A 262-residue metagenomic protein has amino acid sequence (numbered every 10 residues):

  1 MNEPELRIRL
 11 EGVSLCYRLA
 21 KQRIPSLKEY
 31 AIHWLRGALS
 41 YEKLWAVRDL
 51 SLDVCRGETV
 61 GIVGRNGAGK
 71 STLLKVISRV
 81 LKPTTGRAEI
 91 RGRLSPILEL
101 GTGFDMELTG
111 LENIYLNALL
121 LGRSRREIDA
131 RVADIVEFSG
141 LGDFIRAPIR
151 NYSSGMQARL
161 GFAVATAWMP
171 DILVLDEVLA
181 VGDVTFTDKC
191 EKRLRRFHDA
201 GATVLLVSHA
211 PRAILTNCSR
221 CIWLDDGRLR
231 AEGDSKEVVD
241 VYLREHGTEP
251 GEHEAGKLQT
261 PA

Functional and structural regions predicted by a protein language model:
M1-R48, S235-T260: Pre-NBD coupling/linker segments of ABC/ABC-like ATPases
L27-R36, Y115, E127-F144, A163: Conserved ABC ATPase "signature" region
V63-R65: The feature captures the beta-strand-to-loop junction immediately N-terminal to the Walker
S208-H209: H-loop/switch region of ABC-family ATPase nucleotide-binding domains
T216-W223: Conserved catalytic segment of ABC-fold P-loop ATPases
D226-G227, Y242: Conserved ABC ATPase "signature" C-loop
